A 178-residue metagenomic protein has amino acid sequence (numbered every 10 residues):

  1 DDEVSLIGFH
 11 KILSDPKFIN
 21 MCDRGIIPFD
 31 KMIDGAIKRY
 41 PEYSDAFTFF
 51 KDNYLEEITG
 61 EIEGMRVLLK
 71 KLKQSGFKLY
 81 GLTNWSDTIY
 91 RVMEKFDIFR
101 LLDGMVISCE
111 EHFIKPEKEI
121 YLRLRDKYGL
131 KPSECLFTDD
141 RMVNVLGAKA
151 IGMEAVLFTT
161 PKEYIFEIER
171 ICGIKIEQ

Functional and structural regions predicted by a protein language model:
D1-V67, Q74: N-terminal helical cap/lid subdomain that shapes the substrate entry/recognition surface in HAD-like hydrolases
G60, D87-T88, E119, M142-V143 (+1 more regions): Short alpha-helical
M65-E110: Substrate-recognition/cap helix-loop segment adjacent to the acidic, metal-dependent catalytic center of Asp-based
R66-Q74, R125, V145, K149: Surface-exposed amphipathic alpha-helices with a cationic face
T88-V92, I114-K115, N144-L146, I165: Short catalytic/ligand-binding loop motif for oxyanion handling, primarily in non-cytosolic enzymes, centered on
I114-M142: Conserved Lys-Pro-Asp/Glu-containing loop-to-beta segment of HAD-superfamily phosphomonoesterases, centered on
P132-E169: Acidic, Mg2+-coordinating phosphoryl-transfer loop and its flanking beta/alpha structural elements, shared across
R170-Q178: Generic C-terminal helix-cap and adjacent flexible tail
